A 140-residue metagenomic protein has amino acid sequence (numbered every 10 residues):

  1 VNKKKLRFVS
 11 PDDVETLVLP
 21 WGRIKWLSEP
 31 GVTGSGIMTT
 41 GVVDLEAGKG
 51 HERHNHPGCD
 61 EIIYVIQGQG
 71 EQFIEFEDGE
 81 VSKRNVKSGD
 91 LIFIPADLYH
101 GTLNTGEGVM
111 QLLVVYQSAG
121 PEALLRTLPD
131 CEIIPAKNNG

Functional and structural regions predicted by a protein language model:
V1-I37, E52, T127-G140: A short, N-terminal "cap"/entry segment at the start of jelly-roll beta-barrel domains of the cupin/DSBH fold
W26, G41-P57: Conserved short histidine dyad/triad with adjacent acidic residue
V32, G58, E107-G108: Short strand-connecting beta-turns/loops that link adjacent beta-strands
T33-G36, L45-G50, Q67-E71, S118-E122: Short, charged/polar surface micro-motifs in flexible loops or helix N-caps
V42, N55, I66, I74-F76 (+3 more regions): Residue-level recognition of conserved beta-strand positions in structured domain cores
G50, I62-S88, L98: A short beta-strand-loop-beta hairpin characteristic of the jelly-roll/cupin
K87-S88, A96-E122: Ligand-binding loop in jelly-roll beta-barrel domains
